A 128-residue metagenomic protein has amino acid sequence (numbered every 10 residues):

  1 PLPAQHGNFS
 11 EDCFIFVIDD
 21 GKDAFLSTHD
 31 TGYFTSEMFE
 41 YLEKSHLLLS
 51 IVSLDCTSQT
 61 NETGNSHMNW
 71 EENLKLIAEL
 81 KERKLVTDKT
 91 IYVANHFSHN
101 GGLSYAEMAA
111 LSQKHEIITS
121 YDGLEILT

Functional and structural regions predicted by a protein language model:
P1-E40, L124-T128: Core dinuclear metal-dependent hydrolase active-site scaffold
G32-L124: Cap/insert and terminal regions of metallo-dependent hydrolase folds
